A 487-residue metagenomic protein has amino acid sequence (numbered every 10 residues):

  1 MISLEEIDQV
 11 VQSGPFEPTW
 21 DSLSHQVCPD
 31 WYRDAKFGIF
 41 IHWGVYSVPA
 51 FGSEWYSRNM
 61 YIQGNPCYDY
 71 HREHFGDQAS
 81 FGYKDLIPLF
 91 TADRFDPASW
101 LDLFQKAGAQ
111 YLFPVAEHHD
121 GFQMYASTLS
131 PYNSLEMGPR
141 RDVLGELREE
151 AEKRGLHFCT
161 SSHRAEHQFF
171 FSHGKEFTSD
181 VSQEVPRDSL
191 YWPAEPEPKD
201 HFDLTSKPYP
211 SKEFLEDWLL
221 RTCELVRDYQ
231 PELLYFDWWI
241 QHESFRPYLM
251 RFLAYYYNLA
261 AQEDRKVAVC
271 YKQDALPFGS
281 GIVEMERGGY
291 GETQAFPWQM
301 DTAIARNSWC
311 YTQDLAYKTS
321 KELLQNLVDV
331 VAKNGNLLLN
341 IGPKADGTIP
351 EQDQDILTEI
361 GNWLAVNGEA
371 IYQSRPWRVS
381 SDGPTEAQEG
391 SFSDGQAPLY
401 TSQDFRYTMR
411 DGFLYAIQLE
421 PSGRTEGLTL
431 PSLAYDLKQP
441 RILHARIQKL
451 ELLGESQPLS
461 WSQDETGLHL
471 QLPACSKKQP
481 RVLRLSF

Functional and structural regions predicted by a protein language model:
M1-F487: Mature catalytic domains of secreted/periplasmic carbohydrate-active enzymes
